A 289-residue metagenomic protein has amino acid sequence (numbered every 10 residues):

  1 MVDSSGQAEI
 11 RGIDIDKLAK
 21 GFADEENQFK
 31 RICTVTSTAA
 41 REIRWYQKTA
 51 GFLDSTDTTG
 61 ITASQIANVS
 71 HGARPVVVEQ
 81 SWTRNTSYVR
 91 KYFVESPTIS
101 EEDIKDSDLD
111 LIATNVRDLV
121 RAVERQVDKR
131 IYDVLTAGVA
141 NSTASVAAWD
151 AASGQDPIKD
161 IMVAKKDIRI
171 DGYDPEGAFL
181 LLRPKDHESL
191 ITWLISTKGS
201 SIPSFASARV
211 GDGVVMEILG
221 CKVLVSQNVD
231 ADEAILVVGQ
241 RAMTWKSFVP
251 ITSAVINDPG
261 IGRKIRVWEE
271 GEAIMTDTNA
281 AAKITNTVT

Functional and structural regions predicted by a protein language model:
V2-F29, T36-T49, R84-R90, D106 (+1 more regions): Sequence/fold signature of self-assembling virion shell proteins
S37-T83: N-terminal low-complexity, intrinsically disordered segments
T38, D128-Y132, D174, I274: Intrinsically disordered or highly flexible coil/loop and linker segments, enriched in small and charged/polar residues
S64-L109: Long, hydrophobic/aromatic-enriched structural stretches that serve as scaffold segments
V94, G177, G262-K264: Broad gene-expression machinery/nucleic-acid interaction feature
I99-D171, K283-T289: Alpha-helical scaffold segments that mediate packing/assembly in large oligomeric complexes
E101, L182-P184, E269: Short, structured patches in soluble enzyme cores that scaffold and shape functional sites
V139-V214: Extended, solvent-exposed, turn-rich assembly/linker loops in the middle of proteins
